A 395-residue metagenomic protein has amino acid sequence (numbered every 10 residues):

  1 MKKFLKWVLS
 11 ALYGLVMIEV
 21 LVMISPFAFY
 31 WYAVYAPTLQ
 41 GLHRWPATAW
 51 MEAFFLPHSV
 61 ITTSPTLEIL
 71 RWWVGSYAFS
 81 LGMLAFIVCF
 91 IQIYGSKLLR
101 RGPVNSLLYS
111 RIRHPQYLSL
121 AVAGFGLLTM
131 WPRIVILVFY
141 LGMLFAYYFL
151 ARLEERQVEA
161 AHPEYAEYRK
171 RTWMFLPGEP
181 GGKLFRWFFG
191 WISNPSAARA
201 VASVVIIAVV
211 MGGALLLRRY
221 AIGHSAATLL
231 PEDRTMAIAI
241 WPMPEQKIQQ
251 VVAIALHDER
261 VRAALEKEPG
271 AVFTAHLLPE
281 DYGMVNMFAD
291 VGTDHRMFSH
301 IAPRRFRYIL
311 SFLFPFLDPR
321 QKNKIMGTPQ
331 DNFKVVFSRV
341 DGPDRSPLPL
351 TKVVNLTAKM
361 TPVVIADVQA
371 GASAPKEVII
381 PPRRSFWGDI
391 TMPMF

Functional and structural regions predicted by a protein language model:
M1-N105, V122-F395: Membrane-anchoring alpha-helices and their flanking helix-loop junctions
R111-L118: Conserved SAM-binding loop
